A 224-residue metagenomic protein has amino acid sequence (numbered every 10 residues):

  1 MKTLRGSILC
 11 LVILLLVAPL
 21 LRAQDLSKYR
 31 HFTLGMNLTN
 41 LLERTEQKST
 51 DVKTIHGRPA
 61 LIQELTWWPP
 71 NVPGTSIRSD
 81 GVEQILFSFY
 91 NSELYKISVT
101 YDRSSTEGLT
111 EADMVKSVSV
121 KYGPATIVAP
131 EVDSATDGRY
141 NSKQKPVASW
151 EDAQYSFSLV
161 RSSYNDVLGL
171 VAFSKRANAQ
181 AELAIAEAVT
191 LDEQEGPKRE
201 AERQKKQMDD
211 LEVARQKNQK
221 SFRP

Functional and structural regions predicted by a protein language model:
M1-G6: Positively charged n-region of N-terminal signal peptides that target proteins for export
S7-A18: Bacterial N-terminal signal peptides
P19-A23: Sec/Tat signal peptide C-region and signal peptidase I cleavage site
Q24-L61, T100-P224: Non-cytosolic coordination micro-motifs
A60-L109: Mid-chain, structured segments of secreted extracytoplasmic proteins
